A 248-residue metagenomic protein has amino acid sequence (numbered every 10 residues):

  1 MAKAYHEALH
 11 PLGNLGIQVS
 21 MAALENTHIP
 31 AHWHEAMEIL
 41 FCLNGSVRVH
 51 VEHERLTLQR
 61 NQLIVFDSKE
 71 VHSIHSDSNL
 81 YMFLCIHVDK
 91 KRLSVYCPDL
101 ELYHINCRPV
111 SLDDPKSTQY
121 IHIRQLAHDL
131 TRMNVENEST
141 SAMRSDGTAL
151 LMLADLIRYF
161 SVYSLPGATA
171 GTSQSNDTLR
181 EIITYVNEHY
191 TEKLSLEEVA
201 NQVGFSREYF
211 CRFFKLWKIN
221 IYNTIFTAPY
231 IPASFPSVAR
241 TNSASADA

Functional and structural regions predicted by a protein language model:
M1-Q62, E70, S76-S78, P98-I105 (+1 more regions): Generic protein-terminus/edge-of-domain signal
K69-R92, Y96: Ligand-binding loop in jelly-roll beta-barrel domains
E101-D155, Y163, T184: Amphipathic alpha-helical segments enriched in hydrophobic/aromatic residues interleaved with Lys/Arg
Q119-H122, Q174-I182, K218, F226-Y230: N-terminal positioning helix adjacent to the helix-turn-helix/winged-helix DNA-binding module
N134, L153-F160, V186, F214 (+2 more regions): Hydrophobic recognition helices of helix-based DNA-binding modules
Y163-A170: Short, Lys/Arg-enriched N-terminal segment that forms or immediately precedes the first helix of a structured domain
N187, K193-P232, A239-N242, A248: Basic/polar phosphate-binding segments, predominantly the helix-turn-helix DNA-binding elements of transcriptional
